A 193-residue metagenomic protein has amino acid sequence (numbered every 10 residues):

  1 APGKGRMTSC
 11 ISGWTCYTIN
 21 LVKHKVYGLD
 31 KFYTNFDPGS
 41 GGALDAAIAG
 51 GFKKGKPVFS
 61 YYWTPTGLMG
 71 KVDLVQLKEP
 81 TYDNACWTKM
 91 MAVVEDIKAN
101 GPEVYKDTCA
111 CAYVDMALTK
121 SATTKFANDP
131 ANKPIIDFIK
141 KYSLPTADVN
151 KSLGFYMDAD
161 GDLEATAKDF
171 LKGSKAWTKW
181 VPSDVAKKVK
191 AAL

Functional and structural regions predicted by a protein language model:
A1-A47: Bilobed "Venus flytrap"/periplasmic-binding protein-like clamshell domains and structurally analogous long
S12-C16, S40-A43, T64-M69, D83 (+1 more regions): Solvent-exposed loop/turn segments at secondary-structure junctions within structured extracellular/periplasmic domains
G51-T88: A ligand-binding cleft/hinge motif common to bilobed small-molecule-binding domains
C86-M90, E95-I97: Short, solvent-exposed loop/beta-turn-alpha elements that line the ligand-binding surface or hinge of extracytoplasmic
E95-T108, A112-D115: A recognition module on extended beta-rich or small alphabeta surfaces enriched in W/G with H and D/E
A110-A131, S152-F155: A bilobed periplasmic-binding-protein/Venus flytrap-type ligand-binding module shared by bacterial periplasmic
F126-A127, I136-L193: C-terminal functional modules
